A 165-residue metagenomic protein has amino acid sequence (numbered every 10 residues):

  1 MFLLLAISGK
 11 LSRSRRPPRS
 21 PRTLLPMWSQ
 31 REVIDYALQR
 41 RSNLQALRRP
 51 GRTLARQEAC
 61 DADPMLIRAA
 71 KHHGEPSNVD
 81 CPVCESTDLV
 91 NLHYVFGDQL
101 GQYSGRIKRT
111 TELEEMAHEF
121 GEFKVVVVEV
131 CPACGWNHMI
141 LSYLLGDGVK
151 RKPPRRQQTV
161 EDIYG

Functional and structural regions predicted by a protein language model:
M1-L25: N-terminal amphipathic/basic-hydrophobic helices that include classical n-h-c signal peptides and signal-anchor
L24-P64: N-terminal alpha-helical interaction blocks
W28-I34, L141-G165: C-terminal/domain-terminus segments
R56-K71, R109-A117: Short Cys/His-rich Zn2+-coordinating modules
G74-N78, K124-V130: Short metal-coordination and nucleic-acid-contact micro-motifs, chiefly zinc-binding Cys/His arrays
N78-V79, E85-G121: Short recognition patches in nucleic-acid-associated and regulatory proteins
C81-C84, C131-C134: Short cysteine-rich clusters marking metal-coordination/redox-active sites
T87-N91, N137-Y143: Short, non-ligating residues that shape and space the ligands of small metal-coordination modules and catalytic
